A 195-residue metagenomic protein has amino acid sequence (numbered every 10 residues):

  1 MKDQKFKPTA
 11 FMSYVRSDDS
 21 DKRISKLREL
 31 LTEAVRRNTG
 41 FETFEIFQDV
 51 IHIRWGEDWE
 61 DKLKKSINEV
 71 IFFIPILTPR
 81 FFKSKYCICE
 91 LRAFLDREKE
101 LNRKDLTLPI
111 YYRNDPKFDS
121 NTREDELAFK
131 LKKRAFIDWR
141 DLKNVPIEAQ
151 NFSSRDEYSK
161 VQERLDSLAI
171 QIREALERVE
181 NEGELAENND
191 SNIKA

Functional and structural regions predicted by a protein language model:
M1-R36, E57-W59, P109, R113-A195: C-terminal interaction surface of TIR/SEFIR-family domains
V35-V50: Conserved RecA-like helicase motor-core motifs
R36-G40, A93-D105: Arginine/glycine-rich "motif VI" loop of SF2 helicases in the C-terminal RecA-like domain
H52-G56, R80-Y86, P116: Acidic, metal-coordinating catalytic cores used for nucleic-acid/nucleotide bond scission and strand-transfer chemistry
S66-I67: Structural alpha-helical scaffold elements that stabilize or flank donor/cofactor-binding regions in carbohydrate
V70: An anion/phosphate-binding loop that grips the pyrophosphate of nucleotide cofactors and donors
F73, R103-Y112: Conserved beta-strand/loop subsegment of P-loop NTPase cores
P79-E100: Conserved TIR/SEFIR loop-to-helix hotspot centered on a Trp-containing motif with a nearby acidic residue
